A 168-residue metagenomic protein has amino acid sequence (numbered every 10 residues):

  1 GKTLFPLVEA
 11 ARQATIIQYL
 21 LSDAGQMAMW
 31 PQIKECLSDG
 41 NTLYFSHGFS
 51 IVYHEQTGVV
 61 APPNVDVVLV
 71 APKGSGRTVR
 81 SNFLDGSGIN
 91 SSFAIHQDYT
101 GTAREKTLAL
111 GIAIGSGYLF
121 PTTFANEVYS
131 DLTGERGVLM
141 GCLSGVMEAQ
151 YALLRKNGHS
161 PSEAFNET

Functional and structural regions predicted by a protein language model:
G1, G25, L37, T107-G115 (+1 more regions): Structural signal for hydrophobic packing residues in well-ordered secondary-structure cores of soluble enzyme domains
T3-V59: Rossmann-fold NAD(P) dinucleotide-binding segment
L4, D23, M27, L69 (+7 more regions): Electropositive phosphate-/nucleotide-binding environments in soluble metabolic enzymes
P6, P31, P62-P63, P121 (+1 more regions): Proline-rich intrinsically disordered, low-complexity coils
F45-R136: Rossmann-fold dinucleotide-binding core
A113, L119-T168: Helical "substrate-binding/catalytic lid" subdomain of Rossmann-like NAD(P)-dependent dehydrogenases/reductases
